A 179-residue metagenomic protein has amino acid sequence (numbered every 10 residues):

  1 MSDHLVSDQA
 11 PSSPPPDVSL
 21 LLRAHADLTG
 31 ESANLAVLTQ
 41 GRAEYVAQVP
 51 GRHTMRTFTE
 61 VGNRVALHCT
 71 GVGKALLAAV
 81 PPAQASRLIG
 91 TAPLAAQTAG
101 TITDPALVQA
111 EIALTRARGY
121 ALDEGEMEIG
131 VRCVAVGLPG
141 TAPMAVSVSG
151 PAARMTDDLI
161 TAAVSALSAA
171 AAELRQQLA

Functional and structural regions predicted by a protein language model:
M1-Q40: HTH-adjacent hinge/linker in prokaryotic transcriptional regulators
A36, E44, V134-V136: Conserved hydrophobic/aromatic positions in well-ordered beta-strands
Y45-Q48, T57-T59, S147: Beta-strand scaffold of nucleotide-dependent catalytic cores
G51-H53, G150-P151: A short acidic/small-residue loop/turn micro-motif
H53-M127: Short, solvent-exposed recognition segments
G73, L77, P81, S168-R175 (+1 more regions): Short amphipathic alpha-helical signal-transduction/dimerization elements
D104-A166, A170: Extended hydrophobic
